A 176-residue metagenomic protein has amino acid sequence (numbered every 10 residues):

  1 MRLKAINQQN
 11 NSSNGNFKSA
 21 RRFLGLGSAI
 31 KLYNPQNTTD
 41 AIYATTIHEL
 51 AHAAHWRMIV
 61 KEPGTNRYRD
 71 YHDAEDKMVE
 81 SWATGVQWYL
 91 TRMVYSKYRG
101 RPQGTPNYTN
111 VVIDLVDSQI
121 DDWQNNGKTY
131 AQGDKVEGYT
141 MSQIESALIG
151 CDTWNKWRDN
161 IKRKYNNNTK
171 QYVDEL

Functional and structural regions predicted by a protein language model:
M1-N37: Auxiliary, metal-adjacent structural segments of Zn-dependent hydrolase domains
Q8-S13, Q36-D40, H52-A53, I59-E62 (+1 more regions): Solvent-exposed loop/turn segments at secondary-structure junctions within structured extracellular/periplasmic domains
N11-F17, P63-H72, R99, D121-V136: Surface-exposed intrinsically disordered loops and tails
I30-T46, Y71-A74: Short pre-active-site segment immediately N-terminal to the catalytic Zn-binding motif
A44-K61, E80-T84, W88: Active-site recognition of the HExxH zinc-binding catalytic motif
L50, A54, V86, L90 (+2 more regions): Generic structural signal for hydrophobic core residues of well-folded globular domains
N66-I113: Post-HExxH zinc-binding segment in Zn-dependent metallohydrolases
G100-L176: Pan-zinc metallopeptidase signature
